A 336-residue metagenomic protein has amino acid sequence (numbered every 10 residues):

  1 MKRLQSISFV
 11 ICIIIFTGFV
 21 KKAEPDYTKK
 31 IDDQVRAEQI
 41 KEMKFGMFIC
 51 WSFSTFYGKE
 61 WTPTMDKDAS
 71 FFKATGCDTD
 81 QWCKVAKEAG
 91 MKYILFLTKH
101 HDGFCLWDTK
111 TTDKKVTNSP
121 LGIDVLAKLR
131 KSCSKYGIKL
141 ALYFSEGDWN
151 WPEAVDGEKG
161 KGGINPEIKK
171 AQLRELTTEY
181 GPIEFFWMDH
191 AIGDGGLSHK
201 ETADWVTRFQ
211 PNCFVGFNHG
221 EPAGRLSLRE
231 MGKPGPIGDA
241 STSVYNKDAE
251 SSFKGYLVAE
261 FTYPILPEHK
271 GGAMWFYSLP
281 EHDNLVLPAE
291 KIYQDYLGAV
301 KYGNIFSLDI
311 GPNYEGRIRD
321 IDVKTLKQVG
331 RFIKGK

Functional and structural regions predicted by a protein language model:
M1-A23: Bacterial Sec-dependent N-terminal signal peptides
K21-K336: Mature catalytic domains of secreted/periplasmic carbohydrate-active enzymes
